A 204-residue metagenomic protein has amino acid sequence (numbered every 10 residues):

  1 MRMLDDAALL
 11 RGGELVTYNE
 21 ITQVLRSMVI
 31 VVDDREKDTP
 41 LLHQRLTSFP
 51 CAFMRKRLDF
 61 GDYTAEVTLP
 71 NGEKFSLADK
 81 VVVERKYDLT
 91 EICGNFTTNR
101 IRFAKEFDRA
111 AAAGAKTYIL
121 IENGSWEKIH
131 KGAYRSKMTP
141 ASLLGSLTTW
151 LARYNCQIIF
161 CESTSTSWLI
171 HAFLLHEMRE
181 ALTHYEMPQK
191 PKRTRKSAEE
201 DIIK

Functional and structural regions predicted by a protein language model:
M1-A78, T90-K204: Non-catalytic C-terminal interaction segments of nucleic acid-processing enzymes
V81-Y87: Conserved catalytic cores of phosphodiester-cleaving nucleases, focusing on short active-site segments
